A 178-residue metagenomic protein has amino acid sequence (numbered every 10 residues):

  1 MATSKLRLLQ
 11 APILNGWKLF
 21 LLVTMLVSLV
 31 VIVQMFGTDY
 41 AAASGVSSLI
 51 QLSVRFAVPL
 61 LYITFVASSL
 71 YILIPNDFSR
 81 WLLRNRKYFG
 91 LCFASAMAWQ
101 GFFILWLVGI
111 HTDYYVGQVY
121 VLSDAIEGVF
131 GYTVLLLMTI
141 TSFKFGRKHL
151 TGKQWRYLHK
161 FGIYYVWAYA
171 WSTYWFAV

Functional and structural regions predicted by a protein language model:
A2-V178: Membrane-embedded alpha-helical bundles that constitute the cytochrome b-like, heme-associated redox core of multi-pass
